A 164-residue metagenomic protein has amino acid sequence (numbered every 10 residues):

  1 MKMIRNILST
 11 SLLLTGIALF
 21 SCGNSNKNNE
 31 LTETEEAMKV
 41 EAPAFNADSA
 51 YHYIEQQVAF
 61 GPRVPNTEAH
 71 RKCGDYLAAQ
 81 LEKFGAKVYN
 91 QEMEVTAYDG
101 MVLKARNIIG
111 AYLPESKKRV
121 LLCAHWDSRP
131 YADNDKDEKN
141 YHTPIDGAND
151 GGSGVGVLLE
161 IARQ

Functional and structural regions predicted by a protein language model:
M1-S11: Bacterial N-terminal signal peptides that target proteins for export
A18-S21: C-terminal motif of bacterial Sec signal peptides marking the signal peptidase cleavage site
G23-N26: Bacterial signal peptide processing site
L31-C73, F84: N-terminal capping segment at the start of a domain
Q57, Q91-M93, Y112-L113, C123-D127 (+1 more regions): Active-site-proximal beta-strand/loop segments in catalytic clefts of secreted hydrolases
P62-E115: A non-catalytic alpha/beta surface segment that caps or lines the substrate-entry region of metallo-dependent hydrolase
G110, L122, D135-Q164: Alpha-helical metal-binding/catalytic segments enriched in His/Glu/Asp
R129-D135: Short acidic/His/Gly/Ser-rich catalytic and metal-binding motifs that mark active-site loops of diverse hydrolases
